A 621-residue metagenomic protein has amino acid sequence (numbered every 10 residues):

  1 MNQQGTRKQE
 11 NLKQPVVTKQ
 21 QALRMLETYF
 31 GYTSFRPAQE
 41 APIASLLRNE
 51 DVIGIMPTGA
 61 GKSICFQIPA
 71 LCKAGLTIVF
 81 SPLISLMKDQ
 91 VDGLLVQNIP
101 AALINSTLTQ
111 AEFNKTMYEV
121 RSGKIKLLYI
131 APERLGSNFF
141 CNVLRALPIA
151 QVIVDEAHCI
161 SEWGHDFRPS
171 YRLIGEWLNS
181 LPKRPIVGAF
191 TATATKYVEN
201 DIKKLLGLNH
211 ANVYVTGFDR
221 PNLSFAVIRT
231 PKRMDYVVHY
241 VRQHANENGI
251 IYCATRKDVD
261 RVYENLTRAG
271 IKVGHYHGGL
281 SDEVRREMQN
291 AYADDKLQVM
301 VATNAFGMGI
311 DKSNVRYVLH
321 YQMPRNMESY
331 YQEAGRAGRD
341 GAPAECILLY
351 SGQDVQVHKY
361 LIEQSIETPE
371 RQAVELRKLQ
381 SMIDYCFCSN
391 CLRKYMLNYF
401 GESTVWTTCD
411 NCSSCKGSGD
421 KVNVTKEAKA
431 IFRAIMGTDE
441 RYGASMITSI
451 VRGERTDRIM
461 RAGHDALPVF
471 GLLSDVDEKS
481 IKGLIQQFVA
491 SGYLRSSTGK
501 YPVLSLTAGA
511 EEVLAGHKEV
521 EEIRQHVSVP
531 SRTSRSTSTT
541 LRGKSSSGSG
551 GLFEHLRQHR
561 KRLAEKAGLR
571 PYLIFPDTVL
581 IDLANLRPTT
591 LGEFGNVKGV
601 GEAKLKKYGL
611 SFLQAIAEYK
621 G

Functional and structural regions predicted by a protein language model:
M1-A22, E375-L376, T404-G621: Accessory DNA-binding and partner-docking regions appended to nucleic-acid-acting proteins, especially the terminal
Q9, K13-V16, Q20-Y29, T33 (+6 more regions): Helicase motor core with emphasis on the C-terminal RecA-like subdomain
L46, V241, Y292, C386 (+2 more regions): Short helix-to-turn junction characteristic of helix-turn-helix DNA-binding domains, especially the helix
E345, Y395, T408-N411: The −1 position to Zn-ligating cysteines in a subset of zinc-ribbon hairpins
E370-F400: Short, charged low-complexity linear segments at domain edges
